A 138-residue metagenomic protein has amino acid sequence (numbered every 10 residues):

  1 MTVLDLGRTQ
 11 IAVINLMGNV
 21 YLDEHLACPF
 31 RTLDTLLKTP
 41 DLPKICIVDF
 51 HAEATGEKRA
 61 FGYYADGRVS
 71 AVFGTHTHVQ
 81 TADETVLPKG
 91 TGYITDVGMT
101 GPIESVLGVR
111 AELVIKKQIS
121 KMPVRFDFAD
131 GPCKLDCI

Functional and structural regions predicted by a protein language model:
T2-I45: Binuclear metal-dependent hydrolase catalytic cores centered on His/Asp/Glu-rich metal-binding motifs
T2-V3, A82-E84, D136-I138: Short beta-strand scaffold segments in enzyme catalytic cores
R8, L87, G131-K134: A short, structural micro-pattern
Q10-A12, K44-V48, S70-F73, T91-Y93: Structural motif
M17, H51-E53, G98: Anionic group-transfer/hydrolysis microenvironments
R31-D41, I45-G62, D66, A71: Conserved, well-structured core segments that form or line functional sites
T55-F128: Conserved beta-sheet core of the metallophosphoesterase superfamily
V124-I138: C-terminal regulatory/interaction regions
